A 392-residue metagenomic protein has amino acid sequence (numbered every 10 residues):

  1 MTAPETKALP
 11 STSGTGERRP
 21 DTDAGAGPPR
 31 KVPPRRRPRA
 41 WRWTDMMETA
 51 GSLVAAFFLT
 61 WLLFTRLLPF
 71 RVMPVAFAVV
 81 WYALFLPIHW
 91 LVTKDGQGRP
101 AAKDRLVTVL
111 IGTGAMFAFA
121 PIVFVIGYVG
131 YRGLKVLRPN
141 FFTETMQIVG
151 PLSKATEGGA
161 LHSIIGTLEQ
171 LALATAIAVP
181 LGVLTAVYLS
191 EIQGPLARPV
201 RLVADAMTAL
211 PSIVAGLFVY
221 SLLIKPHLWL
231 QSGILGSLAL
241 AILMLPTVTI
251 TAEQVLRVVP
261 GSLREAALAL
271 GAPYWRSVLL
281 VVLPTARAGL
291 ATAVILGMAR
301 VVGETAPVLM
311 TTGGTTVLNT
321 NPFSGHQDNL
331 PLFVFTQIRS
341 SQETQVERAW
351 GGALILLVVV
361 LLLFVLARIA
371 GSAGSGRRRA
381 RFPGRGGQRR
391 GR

Functional and structural regions predicted by a protein language model:
P74-F85, E157-Y188: Transmembrane alpha-helix signature in integral membrane proteins
D104-V109, L181-V219, T247-Q254, A380-R392: Cytoplasmic-entry segments and transmembrane alpha-helices of multi-pass inner-membrane transporters
T175-G194, R198-R201, S232-A269, P273-V281 (+1 more regions): Membrane-cytosol interface at the C-terminal ends of specific transmembrane alpha-helices in multi-pass membrane
D205-I242: Generic hydrophobic transmembrane alpha-helix motif, especially the helices
L256-R257, L268, T336-R392: C-terminal transmembrane helix and the adjacent membrane-cytosol boundary/short C-terminal tail of inner/organellar
Y274-T312: Transmembrane alpha-helices
V308-V358: Interhelical loop and adjacent transmembrane-helix boundary motif in polytopic membrane transport permeases
